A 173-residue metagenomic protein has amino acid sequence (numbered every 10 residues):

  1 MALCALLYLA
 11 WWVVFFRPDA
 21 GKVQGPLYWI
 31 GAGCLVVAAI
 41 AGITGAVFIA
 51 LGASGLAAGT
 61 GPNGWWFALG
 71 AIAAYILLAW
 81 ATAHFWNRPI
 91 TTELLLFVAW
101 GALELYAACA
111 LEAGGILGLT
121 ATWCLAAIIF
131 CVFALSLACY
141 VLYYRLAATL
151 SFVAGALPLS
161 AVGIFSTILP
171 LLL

Functional and structural regions predicted by a protein language model:
M1, D19-P26, A46-L69, H84-L95 (+3 more regions): Membrane-helix interface and helix-disruption motif detector
M1-A20: N-terminal signal-anchor/start-transfer transmembrane helix
A2-Y8, G64-W80, L96-A108, A127-S136: Generic alpha-helical transmembrane segments
L9-V14, A46, L77-A81, F85 (+3 more regions): Hydrophobic membrane-targeting alpha-helices
W11, W29-A32: Cytosolic-side membrane-entry/anchor segment at the start of a transmembrane helix
G31-A50: A generic, lipid-embedded transmembrane alpha helix
G33-C34, L95-A108, G155-T167: Small-residue-rich segments of transmembrane alpha-helices in multi-pass membrane proteins, especially helix faces
A138-A161: Interfacial loop-to-transmembrane junctions
